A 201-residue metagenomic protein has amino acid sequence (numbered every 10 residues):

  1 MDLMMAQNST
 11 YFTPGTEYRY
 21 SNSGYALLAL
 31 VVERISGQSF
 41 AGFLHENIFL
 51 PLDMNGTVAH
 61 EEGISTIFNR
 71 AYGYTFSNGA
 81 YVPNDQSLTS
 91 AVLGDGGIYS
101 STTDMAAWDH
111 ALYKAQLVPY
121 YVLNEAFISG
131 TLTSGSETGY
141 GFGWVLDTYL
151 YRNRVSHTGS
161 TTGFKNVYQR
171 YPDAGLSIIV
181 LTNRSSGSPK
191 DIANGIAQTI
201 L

Functional and structural regions predicted by a protein language model:
M1-T66, S90-A106: Catalytic-site signature segments of enzymes, centered on catalytic residues
L3-M5, Y74, A126: A generic structural signal for nonpolar/aromatic side chains embedded in well-ordered alpha-helices
E17-R19, G79-V82: A short, ordered amphipathic alpha-helix with a cationic face
E33-Q38, G42-E46, L50, A80-L201: Catalytic loop of the DD-peptidase/beta-lactamase superfamily, centered on the K-T-G motif and neighboring
N55, N69-A71, P119, T133: A generic membrane alpha-helix/interface feature
A59-E61, F76-S77, T133-S136: Short alpha-helix boundary/capping motifs
S65-S77: Mobile, glycine-enriched helix-loop/loop "lid" segments at the mouths of ligand-binding/catalytic clefts that gate
